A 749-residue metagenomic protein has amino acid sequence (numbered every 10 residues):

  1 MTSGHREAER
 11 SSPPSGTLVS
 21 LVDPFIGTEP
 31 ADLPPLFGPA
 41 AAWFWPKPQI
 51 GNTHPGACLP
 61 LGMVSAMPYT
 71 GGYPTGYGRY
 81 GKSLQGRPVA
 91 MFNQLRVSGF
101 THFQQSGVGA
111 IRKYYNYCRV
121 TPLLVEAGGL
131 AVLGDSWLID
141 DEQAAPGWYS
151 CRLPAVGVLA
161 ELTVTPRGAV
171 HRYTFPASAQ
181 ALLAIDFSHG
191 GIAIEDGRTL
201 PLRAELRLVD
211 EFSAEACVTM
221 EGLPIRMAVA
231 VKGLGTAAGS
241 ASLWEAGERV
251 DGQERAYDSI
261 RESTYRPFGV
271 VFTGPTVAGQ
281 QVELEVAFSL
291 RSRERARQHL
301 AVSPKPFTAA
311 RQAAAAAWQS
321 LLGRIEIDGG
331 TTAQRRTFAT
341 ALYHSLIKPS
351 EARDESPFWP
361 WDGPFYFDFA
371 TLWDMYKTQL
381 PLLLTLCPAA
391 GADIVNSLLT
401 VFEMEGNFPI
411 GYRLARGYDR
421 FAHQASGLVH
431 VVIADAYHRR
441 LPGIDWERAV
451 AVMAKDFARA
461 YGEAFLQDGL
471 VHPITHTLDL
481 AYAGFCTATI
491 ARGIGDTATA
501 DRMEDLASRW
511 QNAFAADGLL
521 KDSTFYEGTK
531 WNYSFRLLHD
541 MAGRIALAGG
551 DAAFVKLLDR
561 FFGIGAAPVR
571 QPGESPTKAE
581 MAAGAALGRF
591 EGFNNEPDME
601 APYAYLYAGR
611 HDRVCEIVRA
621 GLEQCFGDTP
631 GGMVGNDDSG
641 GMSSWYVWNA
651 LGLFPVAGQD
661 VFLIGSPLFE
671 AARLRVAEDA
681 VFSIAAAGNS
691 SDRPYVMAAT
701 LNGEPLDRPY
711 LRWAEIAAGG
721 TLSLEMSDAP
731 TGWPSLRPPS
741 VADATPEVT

Functional and structural regions predicted by a protein language model:
M1-S3: N-terminal export leaders
E7-L380, L384-L478, A491-N512, G518-W531 (+8 more regions): Accessory carbohydrate-recognition regions in carbohydrate-active enzymes
D479-A483: Hydrophobic, small-residue-rich alpha-helical packing segments that form membrane-like cores
Y695: Extracellular attachment/recognition segments
